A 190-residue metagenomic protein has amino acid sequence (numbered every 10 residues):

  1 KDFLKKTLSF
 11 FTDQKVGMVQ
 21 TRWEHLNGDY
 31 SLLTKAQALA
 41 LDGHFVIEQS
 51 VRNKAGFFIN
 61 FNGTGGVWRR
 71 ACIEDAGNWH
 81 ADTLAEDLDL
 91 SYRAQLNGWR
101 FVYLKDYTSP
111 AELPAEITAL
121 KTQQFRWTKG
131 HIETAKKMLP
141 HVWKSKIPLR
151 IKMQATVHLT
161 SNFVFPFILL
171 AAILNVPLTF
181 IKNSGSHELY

Functional and structural regions predicted by a protein language model:
D2-L84, I117-L149, M153-T156, T160: Long helical/loop segments within the catalytic core of UDP-sugar-dependent glycosyltransferases, especially the large
S9, F45, Y107, H141 (+2 more regions): Conserved helix-loop functional segments at active or binding sites
K15, W99, S184-G185: Residue-level recognition of short, well-ordered coil/turn positions that link secondary-structure elements
M18-Q20, Y103, I168-L169: A structural signal for short, well-ordered beta-strand segments and their strand-loop junctions that often border
G56, D82, S91-P110: Catalytic donor-sugar/metal-binding loop of nucleotide-sugar-dependent glycosyltransferases
W99-A115, A135-K146, L174-N175: Hydrophobic alpha-helical transmembrane segments
L149-Y190: Alpha-helical bilayer-embedded segments of polytopic membrane proteins, i.e., transmembrane/intramembrane helices
